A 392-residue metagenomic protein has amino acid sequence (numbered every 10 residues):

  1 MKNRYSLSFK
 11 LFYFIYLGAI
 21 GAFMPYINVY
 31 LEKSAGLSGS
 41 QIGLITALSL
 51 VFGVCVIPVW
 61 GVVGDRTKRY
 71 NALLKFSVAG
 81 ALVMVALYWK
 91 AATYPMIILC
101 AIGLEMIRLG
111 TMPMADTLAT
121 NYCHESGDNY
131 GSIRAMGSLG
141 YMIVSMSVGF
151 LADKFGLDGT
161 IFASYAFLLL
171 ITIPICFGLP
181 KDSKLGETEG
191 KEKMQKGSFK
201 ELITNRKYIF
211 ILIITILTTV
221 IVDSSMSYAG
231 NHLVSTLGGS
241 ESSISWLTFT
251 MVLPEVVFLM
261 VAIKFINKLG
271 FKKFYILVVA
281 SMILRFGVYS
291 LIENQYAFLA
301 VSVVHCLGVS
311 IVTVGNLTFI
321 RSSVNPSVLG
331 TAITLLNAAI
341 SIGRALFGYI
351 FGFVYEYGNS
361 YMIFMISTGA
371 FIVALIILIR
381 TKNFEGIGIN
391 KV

Functional and structural regions predicted by a protein language model:
M1-N3, L179-L212: Juxtamembrane intracellular "pre-TM" segments in multi-pass secondary transporters
K2-L50, Y208-T215, T219-I244: Helix-loop boundary and gating motifs at the non-cytosolic
F14, M84, Y94-M112, I216-L217 (+1 more regions): Hydrophobic core of transmembrane alpha-helices in multi-pass small-molecule transporters, especially MFS/SLC-type
G39-S40, H124-M136, E241-S242, V324-L336: Loop-to-transmembrane helix entry/capping segments in MFS-fold secondary transporters and related SLC/MFSD carriers
C55-R69, A152-D153, F258-G270, Y355-E356: Helix-to-loop junctions at the C-terminal end of transmembrane segments in multipass secondary transporters
A72-A86, K273-V288: Structural signature of the two symmetry-related core transmembrane helices
L109-H124, I311-V324: Intracellular juxtamembrane helix-capping segments at the cytosolic ends of symmetry-related transmembrane helices
T160-F177, M362-R380: Symmetry-related core transmembrane helices of the 12-TM Major Facilitator Superfamily/SLC fold
